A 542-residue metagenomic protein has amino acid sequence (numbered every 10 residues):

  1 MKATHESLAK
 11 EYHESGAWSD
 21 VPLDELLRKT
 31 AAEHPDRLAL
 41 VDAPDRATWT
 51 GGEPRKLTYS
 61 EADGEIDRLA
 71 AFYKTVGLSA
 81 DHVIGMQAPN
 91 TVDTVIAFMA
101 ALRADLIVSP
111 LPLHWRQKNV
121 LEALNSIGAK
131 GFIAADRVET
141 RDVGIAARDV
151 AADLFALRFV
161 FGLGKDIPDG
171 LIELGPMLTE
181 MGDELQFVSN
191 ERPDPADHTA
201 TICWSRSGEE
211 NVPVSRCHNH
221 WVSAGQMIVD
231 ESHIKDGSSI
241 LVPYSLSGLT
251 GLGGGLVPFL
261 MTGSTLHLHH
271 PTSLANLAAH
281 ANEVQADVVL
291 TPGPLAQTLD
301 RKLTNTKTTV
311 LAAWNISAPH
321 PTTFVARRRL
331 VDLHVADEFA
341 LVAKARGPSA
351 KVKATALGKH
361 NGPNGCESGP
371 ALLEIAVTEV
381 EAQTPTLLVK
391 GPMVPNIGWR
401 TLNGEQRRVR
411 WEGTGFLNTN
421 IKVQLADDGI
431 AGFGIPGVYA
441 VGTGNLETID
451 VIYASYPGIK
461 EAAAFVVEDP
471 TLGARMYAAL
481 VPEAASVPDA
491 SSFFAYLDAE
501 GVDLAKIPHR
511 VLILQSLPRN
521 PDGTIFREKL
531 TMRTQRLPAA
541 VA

Functional and structural regions predicted by a protein language model:
S15-S19, L40-G77, H82-T91, V95-M99 (+2 more regions): Conserved AMP-binding/adenylate-forming core of the ANL superfamily
L26-L57, T199-E210: AMP-dependent adenylate-forming
L106-P176, A281-T308: Structural core segment of the AMP-binding/adenylate-forming
I107, S126-A135, T199-C203, E210-T298 (+2 more regions): AMP-binding/adenylate-forming
W115, L121-A123, F132-A134, G391 (+1 more regions): AMP-binding/adenylate-forming catalytic core of the ANL superfamily
E173-E180, D287-L290, A296-E381, T386 (+1 more regions): Gly/Ser/Thr-rich phosphate-binding loop
S368-E374, T378-G429, G437-G444: Conserved ATP/PPi-binding loop(s) of AMP-dependent carboxylate-activating enzymes
A463-E468, Y477-A479, D498-A542: Conserved C-terminal "lid"/linker of ANL adenylate-forming enzymes
